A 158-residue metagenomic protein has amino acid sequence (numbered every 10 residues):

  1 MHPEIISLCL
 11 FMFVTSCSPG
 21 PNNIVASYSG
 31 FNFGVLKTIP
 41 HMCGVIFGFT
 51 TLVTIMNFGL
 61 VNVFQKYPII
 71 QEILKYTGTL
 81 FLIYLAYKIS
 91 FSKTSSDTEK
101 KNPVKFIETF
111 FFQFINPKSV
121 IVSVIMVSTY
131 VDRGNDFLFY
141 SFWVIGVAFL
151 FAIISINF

Functional and structural regions predicted by a protein language model:
H2-Q65, I69, I125-Y140: Juxtamembrane transmembrane-helix termini in multi-pass membrane transport proteins
L8-M12, V45, T109-Q113, V144-F149: Residue-level signature of transmembrane alpha-helical cores of multipass secondary-active transporters and flippases
N22, G44, G48-L60, L82-L85 (+3 more regions): Alpha-helical transmembrane segments and their lipid-water interface positions in multi-pass membrane proteins
Q65-T94, V147-F158: Selective transmembrane alpha-helices of multi-pass membrane proteins
T79, I115-I125: Core segments of transmembrane alpha-helices that mediate helix-helix packing or line hydrophobic substrate/ligand
F91-K105: Flexible cytoplasmic inter-helical loops of multi-pass small-molecule transporters
N102-F110, N116, V127: Anionic-ligand binding region
G134-A152: Hydrophobic transmembrane alpha-helices
